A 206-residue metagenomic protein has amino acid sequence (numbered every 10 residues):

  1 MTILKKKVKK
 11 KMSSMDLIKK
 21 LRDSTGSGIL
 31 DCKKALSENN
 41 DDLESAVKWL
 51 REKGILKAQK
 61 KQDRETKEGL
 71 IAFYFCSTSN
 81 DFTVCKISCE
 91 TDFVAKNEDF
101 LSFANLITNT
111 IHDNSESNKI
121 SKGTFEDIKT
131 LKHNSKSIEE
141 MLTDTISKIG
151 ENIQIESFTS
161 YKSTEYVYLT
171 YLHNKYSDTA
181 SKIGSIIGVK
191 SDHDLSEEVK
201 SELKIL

Functional and structural regions predicted by a protein language model:
K5-L206: N-terminal assembly/interaction segments in proteins that build large macromolecular machines
